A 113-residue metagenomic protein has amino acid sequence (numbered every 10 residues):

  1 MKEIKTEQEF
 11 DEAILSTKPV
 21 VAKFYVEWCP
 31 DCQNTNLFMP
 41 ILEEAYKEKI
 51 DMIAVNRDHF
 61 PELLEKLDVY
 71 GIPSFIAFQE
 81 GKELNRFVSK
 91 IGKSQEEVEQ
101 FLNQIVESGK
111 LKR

Functional and structural regions predicted by a protein language model:
M1-E12: N-terminal "domain-start" segment that seeds a small globular fold
E3-K5, F24, E43, K47-E62: Thiol-based oxidoreductase modules, predominantly thioredoxin-like and allied folds used for disulfide exchange
D11, N34-L37, K66-L67, G92-K93: Chalcogenol-based redox active-site neighborhoods
L15-E27: Short active-site neighborhood of thiol/selenol oxidoreductases, capturing the structured segment around
C29-C32, F75: The canonical Cys-X-X-Cys-His
Q33-Y46: Typically the conserved alpha-helix immediately C-terminal to a functionally engaged Cys/Sec in thioredoxin-like
D58-E80: Mid-chain, well-packed structural core segment of small domains
G71, A77-R113: Non-catalytic, surface beta->alpha helical segment in thiol-disulfide oxidoreductase systems
